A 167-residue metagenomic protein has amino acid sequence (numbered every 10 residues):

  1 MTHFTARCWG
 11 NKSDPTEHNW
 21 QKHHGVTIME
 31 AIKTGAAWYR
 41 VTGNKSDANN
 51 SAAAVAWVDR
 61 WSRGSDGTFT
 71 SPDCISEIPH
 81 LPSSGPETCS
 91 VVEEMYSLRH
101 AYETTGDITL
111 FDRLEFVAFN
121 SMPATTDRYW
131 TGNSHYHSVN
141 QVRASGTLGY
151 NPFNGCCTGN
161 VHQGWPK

Functional and structural regions predicted by a protein language model:
M1-K167: Glycan-recognition and catalytic cores of secretory/periplasmic carbohydrate-active enzymes
